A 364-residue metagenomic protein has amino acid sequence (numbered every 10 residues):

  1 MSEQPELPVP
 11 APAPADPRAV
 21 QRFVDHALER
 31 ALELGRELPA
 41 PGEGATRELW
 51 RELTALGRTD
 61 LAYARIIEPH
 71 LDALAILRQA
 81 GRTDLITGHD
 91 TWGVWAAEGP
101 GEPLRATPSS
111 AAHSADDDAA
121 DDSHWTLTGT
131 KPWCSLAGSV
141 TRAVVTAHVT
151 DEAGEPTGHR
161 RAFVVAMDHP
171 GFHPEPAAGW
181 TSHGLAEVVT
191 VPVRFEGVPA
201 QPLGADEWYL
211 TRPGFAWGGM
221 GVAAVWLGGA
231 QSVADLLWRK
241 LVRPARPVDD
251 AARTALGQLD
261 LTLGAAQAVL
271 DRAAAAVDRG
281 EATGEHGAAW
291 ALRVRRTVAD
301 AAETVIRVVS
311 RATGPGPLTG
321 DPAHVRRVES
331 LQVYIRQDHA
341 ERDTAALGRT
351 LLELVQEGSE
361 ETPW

Functional and structural regions predicted by a protein language model:
P10-Q21, A265-A299, R307-T319: C-terminal helix-coil-helix/basic helical segment that borders enzyme active sites and/or dimer interfaces and provides
V24-S139: Glycine-rich flavin
W133-P174: A short core secondary-structure module
H169-V198, W208-L210: Flexible, small-/acidic-enriched active-site or ligand-binding loops
R194-G219, A234-D250, D271-A274: A glycine-rich, basic-preceded beta-loop-alpha segment at the flavin cofactor/substrate interface of flavin-utilizing
A224-A282: Extended amphipathic alpha-helical segments enriched in small hydrophobics
G228, G257-G264, L292, R296-E303 (+1 more regions): Generic structural signal for well-ordered, non-transmembrane alpha-helical segments in soluble/cytosolic regions
P315-W364: Glycine-rich phosphate/cofactor-binding loops in nucleotide/flavin-utilizing enzymes
